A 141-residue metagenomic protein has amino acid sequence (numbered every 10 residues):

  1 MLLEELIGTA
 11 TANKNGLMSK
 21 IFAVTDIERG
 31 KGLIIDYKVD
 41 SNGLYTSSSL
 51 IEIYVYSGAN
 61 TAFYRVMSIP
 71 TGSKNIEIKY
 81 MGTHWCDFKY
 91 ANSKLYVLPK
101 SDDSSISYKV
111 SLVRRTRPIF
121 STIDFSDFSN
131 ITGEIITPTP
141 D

Functional and structural regions predicted by a protein language model:
M1-D141: Trimeric viral appendage architectures of receptor-binding fibers, tailspike depolymerases, and tail needles
